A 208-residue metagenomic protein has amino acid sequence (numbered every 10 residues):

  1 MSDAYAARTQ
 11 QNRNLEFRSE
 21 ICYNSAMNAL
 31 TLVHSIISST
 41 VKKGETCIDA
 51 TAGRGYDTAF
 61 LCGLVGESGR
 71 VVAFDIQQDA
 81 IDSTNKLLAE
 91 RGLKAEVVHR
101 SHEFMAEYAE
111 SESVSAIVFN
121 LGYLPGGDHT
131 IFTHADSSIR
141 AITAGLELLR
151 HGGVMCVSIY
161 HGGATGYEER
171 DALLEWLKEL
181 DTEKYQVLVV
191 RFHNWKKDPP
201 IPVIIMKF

Functional and structural regions predicted by a protein language model:
S25-E45: S-adenosyl-L-methionine
G44-G53: Conserved class I S-adenosyl-L-methionine
R54-G66: Conserved SAM-binding loop of SAM-dependent methyltransferases across substrates and taxa, primarily the Class I
R70-D75: Conserved SAM-binding motif I beta-strand of class I
D82-E110: S-adenosyl-L-methionine
F119-A141: Mobile active-site "lid"/loop adjacent to the S-adenosyl-L-methionine
G152-I159: Conserved beta-strand signature within the Rossmann-like core of class I S-adenosyl-L-methionine
G166-F208: Class I S-adenosyl-L-methionine
